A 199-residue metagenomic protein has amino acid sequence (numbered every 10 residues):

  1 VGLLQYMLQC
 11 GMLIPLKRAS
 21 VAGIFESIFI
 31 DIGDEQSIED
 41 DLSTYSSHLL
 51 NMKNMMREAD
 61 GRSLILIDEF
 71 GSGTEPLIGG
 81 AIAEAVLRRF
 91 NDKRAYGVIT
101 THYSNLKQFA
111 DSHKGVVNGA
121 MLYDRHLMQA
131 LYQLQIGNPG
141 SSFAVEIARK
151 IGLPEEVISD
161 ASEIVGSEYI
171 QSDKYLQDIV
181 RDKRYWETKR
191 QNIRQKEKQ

Functional and structural regions predicted by a protein language model:
V1-N192: ATPase nucleotide-binding head domains, primarily ABC-like/P-loop NTPase cores
R190, K196-Q199: Helicase P-loop NTPase motor core of nucleic-acid translocases
